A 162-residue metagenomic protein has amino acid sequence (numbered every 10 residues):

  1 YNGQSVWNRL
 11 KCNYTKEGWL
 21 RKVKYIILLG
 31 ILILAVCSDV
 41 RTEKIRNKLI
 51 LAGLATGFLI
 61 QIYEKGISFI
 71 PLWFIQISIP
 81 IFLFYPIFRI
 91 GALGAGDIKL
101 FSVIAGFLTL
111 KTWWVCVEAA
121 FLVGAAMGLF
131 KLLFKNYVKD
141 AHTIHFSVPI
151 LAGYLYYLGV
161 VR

Functional and structural regions predicted by a protein language model:
Y1-G3, W7-R162: A membrane-topology feature that recognizes alpha-helical transmembrane segments and their immediate juxtamembrane
